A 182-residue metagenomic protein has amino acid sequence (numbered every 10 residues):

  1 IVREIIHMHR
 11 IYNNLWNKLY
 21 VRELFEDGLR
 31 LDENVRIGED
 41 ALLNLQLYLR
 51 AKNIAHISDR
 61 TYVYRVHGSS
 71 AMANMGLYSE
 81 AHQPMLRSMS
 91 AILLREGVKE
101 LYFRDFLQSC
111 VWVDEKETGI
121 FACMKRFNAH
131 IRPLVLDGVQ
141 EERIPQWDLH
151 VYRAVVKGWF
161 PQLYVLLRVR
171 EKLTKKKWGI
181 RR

Functional and structural regions predicted by a protein language model:
I1-A55, Y62-Y78: Donor-binding/catalytic cores of nucleotide-activated saccharide and glycerol-phosphate transferases/polymerases
R30, K52, L94-V98, K175: Residue-level recognition of short, structured coil/turn motifs that connect secondary structure elements
L43, R65, L107, E141-E142: Residue-level signal for alpha-helical context at structural boundaries
R50, I92, V113: Active-site catalytic microenvironments for nucleophilic, acid-base chemistry
D59-H67, A73-E100, E117-G138: Catalytic core of nucleotide-sugar-dependent glycosyltransferases
A91, G119-R182: Membrane-interface aromatic/basic loop that binds lipid-linked glycans or pyrophosphate carriers, typified by
E96-R104, H150, V155: Structural motif
F103-E115: Amphipathic alpha-helical repeat scaffolds of TPR domains
